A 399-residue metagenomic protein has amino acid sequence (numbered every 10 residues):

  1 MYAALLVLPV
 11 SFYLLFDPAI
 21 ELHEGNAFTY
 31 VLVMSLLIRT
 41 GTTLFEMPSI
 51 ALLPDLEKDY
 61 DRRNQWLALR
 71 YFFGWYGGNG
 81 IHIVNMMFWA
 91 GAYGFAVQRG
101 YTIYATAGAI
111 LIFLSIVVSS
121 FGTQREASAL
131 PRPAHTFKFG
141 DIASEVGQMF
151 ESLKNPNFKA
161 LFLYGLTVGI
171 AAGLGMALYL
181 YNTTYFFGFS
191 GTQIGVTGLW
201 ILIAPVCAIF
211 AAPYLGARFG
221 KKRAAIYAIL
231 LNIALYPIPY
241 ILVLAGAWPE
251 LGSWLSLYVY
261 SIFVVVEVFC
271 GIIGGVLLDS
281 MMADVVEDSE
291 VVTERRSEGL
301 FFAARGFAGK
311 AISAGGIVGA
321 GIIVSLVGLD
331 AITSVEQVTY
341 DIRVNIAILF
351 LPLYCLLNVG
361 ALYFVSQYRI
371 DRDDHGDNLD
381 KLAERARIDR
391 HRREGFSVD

Functional and structural regions predicted by a protein language model:
M1-D399: Membrane-embedded alpha-helical bundles of multi-pass transporters/translocases, especially carrier/permease families
